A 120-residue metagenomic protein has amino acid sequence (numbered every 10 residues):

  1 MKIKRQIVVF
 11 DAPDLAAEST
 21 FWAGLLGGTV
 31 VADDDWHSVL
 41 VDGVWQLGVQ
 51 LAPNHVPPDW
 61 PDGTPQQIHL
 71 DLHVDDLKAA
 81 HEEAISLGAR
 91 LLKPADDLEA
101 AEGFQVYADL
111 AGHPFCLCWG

Functional and structural regions predicted by a protein language model:
K2-I3, V9-A52, S86, L92-E102: Core segments of cupin and vicinal oxygen chelate
R5-P13, V41, P58-E83, G103-A108: Vicinal oxygen chelate
H37, L47, I68, Q105 (+1 more regions): A broad, low-specificity signal marking well-ordered, structured residues that form hydrophobic/aromatic
V44-G48, V56-P57, H113-F115: Short, charged/polar, Gly/Pro-enriched secondary-structure boundary elements
Q50, D71, C118: A cross-family glycoside hydrolase active-site/sugar-binding cleft signature
H81, R90-C118: Short, compact, well-ordered microdomains
